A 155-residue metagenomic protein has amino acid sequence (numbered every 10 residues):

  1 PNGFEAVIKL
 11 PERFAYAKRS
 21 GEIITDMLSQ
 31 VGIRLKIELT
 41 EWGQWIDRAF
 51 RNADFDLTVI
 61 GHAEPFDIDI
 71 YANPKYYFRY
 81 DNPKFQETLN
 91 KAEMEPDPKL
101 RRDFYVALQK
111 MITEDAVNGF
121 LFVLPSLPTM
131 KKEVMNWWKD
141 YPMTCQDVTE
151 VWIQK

Functional and structural regions predicted by a protein language model:
P1-E12, L57-G61, P96-K132: Bilobed periplasmic-binding protein-like "clamshell/Venus-flytrap" ligand-binding domains
P1-E64, P98: Ligand/substrate-recognition segments at binding pockets and active sites
P1-G3, A49-D54, I70-P96, L124-K155: Short, solvent-exposed loop/beta-turn-alpha elements that line the ligand-binding surface or hinge of extracytoplasmic
R19-Q30, D47, P83-N90, R102-K110: Solvent-exposed, polar/charged alpha-helical surfaces in well-ordered, non-transmembrane soluble domains, broadly
E22, G61-H62, Y76-R79, Y105 (+1 more regions): Short secondary-structure boundary micro-motifs
E22-M27, L35, Q109, V117-F120 (+2 more regions): Generic hydrophobic/packing signal
D26-K36, E93-M94, D103, W152-K155: Conserved C-terminal helix/tail region of periplasmic/extracytoplasmic solute-binding proteins
